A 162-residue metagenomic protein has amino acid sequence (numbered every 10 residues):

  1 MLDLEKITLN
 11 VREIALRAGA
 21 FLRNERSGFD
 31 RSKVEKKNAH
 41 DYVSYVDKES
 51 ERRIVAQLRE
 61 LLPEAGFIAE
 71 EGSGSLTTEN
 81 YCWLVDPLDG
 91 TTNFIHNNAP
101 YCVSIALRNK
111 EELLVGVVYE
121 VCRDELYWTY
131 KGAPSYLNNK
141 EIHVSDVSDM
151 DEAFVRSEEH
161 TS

Functional and structural regions predicted by a protein language model:
M1-L88: N-terminal subdomain of lithium-sensitive/metallo-dependent phosphomonoesterases centered on the IMPase/IPPase/PAP
F21, S104-A106: Residues within alpha-helical transmembrane segments of multi-pass membrane proteins, especially transporters, ion
V55, F94-N97, W128: Short, function-defining helix-loop hinge/capping sites that tune catalysis or transport
E79-W83, V103, L114: Short loop/turn microsegments at loop-to-beta-strand junctions
N98-C102: Conserved structural elements of the adenylate-forming
A106-S162: Acidic beta-strand-loop-alpha-helix segment within the catalytic core of divalent metal-dependent phosphate-processing
